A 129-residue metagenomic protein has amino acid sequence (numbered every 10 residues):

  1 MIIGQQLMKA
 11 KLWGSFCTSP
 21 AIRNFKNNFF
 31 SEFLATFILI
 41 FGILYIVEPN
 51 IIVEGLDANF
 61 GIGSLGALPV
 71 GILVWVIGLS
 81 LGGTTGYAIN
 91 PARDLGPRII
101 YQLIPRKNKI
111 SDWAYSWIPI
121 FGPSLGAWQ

Functional and structural regions predicted by a protein language model:
M1-Q129: Membrane-interface helix-loop junctions and terminal tails of multi-pass membrane proteins
